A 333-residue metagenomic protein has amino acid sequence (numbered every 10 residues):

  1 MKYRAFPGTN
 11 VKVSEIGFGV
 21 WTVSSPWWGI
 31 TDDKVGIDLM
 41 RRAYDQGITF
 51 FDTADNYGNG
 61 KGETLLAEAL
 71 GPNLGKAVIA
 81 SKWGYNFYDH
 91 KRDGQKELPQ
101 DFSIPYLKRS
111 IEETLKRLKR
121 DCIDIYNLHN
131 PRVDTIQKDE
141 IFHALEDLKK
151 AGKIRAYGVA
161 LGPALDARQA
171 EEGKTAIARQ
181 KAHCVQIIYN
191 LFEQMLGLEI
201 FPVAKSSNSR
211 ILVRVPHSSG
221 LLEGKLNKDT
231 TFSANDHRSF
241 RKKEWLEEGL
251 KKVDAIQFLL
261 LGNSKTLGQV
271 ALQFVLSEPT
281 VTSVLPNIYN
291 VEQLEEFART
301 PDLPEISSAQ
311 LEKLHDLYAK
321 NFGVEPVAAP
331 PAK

Functional and structural regions predicted by a protein language model:
M1-V78: N-terminal binding-site loop/beta-alpha segment at the start of enzyme catalytic domains that lines or forms
F6, F18, G36, F51 (+11 more regions): Conserved, mostly hydrophobic/aromatic
G8, E68-G75, L115-K119, E146-K150 (+1 more regions): Acidic (Asp/Glu)-rich catalytic clusters
T9-W27, A80-L98, I125-N127: N-terminal small/glycine-rich loop or linker at the start of catalytic domains across soluble metabolic enzymes
T22-K34, D93-P105, N130, D134 (+1 more regions): Active-site mouth loops of central-metabolism enzymes
I30-A43, F102-L118, D166-T175: Short, acidic/polar
L115-D134: Active-site groove signature of glycoside hydrolases
R132-L317, N321, V327: Beta/alpha (TIM)-barrel catalytic core signal, keyed to glycine-rich beta->alpha loops juxtaposed to Asp/Glu that bind
